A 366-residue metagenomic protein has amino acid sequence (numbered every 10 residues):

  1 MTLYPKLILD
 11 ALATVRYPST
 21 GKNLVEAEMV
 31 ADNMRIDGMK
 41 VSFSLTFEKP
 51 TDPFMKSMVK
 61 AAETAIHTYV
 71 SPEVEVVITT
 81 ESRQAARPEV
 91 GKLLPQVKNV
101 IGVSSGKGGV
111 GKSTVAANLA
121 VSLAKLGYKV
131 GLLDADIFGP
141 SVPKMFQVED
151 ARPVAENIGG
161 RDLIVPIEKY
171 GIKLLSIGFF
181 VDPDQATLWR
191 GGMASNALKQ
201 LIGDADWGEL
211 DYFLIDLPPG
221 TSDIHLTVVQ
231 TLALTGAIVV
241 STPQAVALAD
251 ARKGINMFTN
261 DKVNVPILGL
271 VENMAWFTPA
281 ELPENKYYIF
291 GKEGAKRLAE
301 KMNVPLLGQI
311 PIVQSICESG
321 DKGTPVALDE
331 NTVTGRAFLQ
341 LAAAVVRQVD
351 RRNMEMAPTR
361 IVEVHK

Functional and structural regions predicted by a protein language model:
M1-A31: N-proximal, solvent-exposed amphipathic alpha-helical segments enriched in charged/polar residues
E26-M29, I36-S104, V349, N353-E355: Extreme N-terminal, non-catalytic leader segments that precede Walker-type/kinase nucleotide-binding cores
V59-K60, D211-Y212, P218-E318: Conserved catalytic-core segment of NTP-binding enzymes
V100-D136, L270: Walker A/P-loop phosphate-binding motif and the immediately C-terminal alpha-helix
L123, Y128-D184, I202: Phosphate-binding loop that captures ATP/GTP phosphates
P153-E156, I177-G192, K199-T227: Switch II (G3) loop of P-loop NTPases
K322-T332: C-terminal boundary of histidine-terminating zinc-finger modules
A344, M354-K366: A short, charged, Gly/Pro-tolerant segment at domain boundaries
